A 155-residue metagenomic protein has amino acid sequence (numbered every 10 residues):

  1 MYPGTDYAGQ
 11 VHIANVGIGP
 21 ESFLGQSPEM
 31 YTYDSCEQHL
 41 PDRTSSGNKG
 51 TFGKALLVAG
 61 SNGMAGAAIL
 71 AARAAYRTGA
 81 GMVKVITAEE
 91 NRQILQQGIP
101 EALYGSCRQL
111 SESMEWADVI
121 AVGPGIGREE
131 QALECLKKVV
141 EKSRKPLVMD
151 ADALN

Functional and structural regions predicted by a protein language model:
Y2-A151, N155: Small-residue (G/A/S/T)-rich helix-start motifs and N-terminal tracts that mark the onset
